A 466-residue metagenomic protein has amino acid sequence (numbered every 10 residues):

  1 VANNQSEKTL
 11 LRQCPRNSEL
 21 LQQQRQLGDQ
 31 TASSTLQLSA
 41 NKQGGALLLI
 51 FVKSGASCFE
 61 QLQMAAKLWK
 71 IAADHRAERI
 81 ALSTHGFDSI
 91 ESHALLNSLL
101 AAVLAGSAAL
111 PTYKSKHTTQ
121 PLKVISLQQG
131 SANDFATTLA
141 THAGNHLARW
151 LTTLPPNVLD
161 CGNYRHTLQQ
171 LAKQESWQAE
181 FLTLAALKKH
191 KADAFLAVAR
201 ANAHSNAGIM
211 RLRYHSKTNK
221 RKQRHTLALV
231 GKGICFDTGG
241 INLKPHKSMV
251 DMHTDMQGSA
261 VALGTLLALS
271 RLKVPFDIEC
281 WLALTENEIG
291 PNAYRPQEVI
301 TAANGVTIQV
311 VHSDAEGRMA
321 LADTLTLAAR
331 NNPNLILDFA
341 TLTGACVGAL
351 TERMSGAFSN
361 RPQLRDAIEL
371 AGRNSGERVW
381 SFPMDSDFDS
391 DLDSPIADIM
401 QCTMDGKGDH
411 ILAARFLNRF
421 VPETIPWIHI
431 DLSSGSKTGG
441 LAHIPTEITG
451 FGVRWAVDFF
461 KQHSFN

Functional and structural regions predicted by a protein language model:
V1-G233: Short amphipathic alpha-helical segment within the helicase RecA-like ATPase core that mediates nucleic-acid
G28, G162-N466: A generic structural signal for tightly packed, nonpolar segments enriched in small/aliphatic residues
